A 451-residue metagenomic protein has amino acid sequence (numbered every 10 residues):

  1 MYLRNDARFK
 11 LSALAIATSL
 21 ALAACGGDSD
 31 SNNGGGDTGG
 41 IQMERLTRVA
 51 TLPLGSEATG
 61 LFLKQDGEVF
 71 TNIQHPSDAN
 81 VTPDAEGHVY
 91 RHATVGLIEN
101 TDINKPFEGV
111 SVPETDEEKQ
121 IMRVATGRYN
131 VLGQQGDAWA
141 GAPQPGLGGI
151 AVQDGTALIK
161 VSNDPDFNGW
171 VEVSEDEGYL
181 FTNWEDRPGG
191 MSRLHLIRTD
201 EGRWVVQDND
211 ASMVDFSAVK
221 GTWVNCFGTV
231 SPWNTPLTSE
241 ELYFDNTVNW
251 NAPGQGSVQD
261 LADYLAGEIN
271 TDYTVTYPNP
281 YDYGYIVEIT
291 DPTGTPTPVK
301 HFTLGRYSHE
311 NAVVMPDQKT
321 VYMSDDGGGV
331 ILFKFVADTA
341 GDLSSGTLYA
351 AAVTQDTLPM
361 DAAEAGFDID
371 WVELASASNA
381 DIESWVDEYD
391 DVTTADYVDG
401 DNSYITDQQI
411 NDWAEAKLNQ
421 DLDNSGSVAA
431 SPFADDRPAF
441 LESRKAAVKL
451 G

Functional and structural regions predicted by a protein language model:
Y2-F9, A15-M43: Bacterial Sec-dependent N-terminal signal peptides
A7, L11-A13, F440, A447: Sequence-pattern detector for short linear motifs and compositional/periodic biases rather than a specific fold
N33-G451: Sequence/structural signature of beta-propeller domains
